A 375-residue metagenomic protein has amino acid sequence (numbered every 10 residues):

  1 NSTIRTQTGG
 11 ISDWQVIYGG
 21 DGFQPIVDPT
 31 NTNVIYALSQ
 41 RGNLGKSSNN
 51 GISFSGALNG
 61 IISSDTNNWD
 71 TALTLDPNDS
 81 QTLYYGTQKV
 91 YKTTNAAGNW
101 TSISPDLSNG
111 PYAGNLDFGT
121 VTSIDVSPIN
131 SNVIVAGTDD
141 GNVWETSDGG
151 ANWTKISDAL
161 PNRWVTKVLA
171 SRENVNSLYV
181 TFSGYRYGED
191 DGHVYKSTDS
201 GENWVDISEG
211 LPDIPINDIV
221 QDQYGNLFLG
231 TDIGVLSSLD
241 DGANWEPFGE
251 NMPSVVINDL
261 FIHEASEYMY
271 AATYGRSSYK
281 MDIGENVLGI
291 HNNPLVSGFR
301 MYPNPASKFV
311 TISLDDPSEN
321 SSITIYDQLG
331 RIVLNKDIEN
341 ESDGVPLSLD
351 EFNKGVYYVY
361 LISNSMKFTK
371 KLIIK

Functional and structural regions predicted by a protein language model:
N1-E285: Beta-propeller blade termini and top-face loops
V287-G289: Intrinsically disordered, low-complexity regulatory segments in eukaryotic proteins
H291-Y302, A306-K375: C-terminal outer-membrane/trafficking sorting elements
